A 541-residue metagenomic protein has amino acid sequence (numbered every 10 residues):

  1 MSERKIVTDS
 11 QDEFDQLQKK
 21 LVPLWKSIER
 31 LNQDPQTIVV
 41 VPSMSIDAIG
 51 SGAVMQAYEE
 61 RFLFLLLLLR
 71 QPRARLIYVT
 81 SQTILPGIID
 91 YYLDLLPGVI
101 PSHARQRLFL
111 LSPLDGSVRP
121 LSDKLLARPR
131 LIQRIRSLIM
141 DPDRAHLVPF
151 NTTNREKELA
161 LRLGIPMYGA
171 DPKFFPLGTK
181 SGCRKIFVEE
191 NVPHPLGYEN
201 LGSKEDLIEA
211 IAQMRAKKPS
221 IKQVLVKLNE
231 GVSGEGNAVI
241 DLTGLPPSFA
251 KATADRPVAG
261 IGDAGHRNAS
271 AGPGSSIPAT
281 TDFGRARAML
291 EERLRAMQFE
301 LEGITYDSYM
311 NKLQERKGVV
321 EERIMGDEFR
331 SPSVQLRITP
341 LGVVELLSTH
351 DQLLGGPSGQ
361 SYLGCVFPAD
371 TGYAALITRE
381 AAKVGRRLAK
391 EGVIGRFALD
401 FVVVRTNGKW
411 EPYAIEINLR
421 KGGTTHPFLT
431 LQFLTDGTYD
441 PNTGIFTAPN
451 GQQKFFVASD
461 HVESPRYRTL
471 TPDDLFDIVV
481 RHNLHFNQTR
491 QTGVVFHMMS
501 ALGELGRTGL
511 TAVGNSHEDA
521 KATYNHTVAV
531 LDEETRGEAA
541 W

Functional and structural regions predicted by a protein language model:
M1-G178, G182-K185, V258-G260, H266: ATP-binding N-terminal substructure of ATP-dependent carboxylate-amine bond-forming enzymes
D90, L159-R162, A210, E235-L242 (+3 more regions): Short acidic, glycine/serine/threonine-rich loops at helix termini
D171-K317, F367-R379: Active-site nucleotide/adenylate-binding loops and adjacent lid/helix of ATP-dependent enzymes
D241-G244, I338-V343, V404-G408: Short acidic-glycine loop/turn motifs at beta-strand connectors
L301-E328, P332, L346, S358-K409 (+1 more regions): A long amphipathic alpha-helix within ATP-dependent nucleotide-binding catalytic cores
G355, A414-F428: Glycine-rich phosphate/pyrophosphate-binding beta-alpha loops
D436-W541: Peripheral (often C-terminal) accessory segments that flank ATP-dependent C-N-forming ligase machineries
